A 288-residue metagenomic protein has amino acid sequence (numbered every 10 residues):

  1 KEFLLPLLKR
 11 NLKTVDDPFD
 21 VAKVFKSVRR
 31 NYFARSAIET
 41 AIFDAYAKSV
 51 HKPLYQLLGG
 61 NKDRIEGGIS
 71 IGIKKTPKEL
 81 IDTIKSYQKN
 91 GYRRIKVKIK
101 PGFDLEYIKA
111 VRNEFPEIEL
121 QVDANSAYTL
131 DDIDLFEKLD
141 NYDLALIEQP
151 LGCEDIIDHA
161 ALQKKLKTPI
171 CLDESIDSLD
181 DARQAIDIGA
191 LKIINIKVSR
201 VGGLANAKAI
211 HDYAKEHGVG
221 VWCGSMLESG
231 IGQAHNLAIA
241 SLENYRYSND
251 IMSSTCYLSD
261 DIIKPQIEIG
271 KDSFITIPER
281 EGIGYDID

Functional and structural regions predicted by a protein language model:
K1-V50: Metal- or metallocofactor-binding catalytic centers and their adjacent structured scaffolds across diverse enzyme
L5, E39-D44, K109-R112, E137 (+4 more regions): Predominant activation on well-ordered alpha-helical scaffold segments within soluble catalytic domains
I38, H51, I95, D123 (+6 more regions): Conserved, mostly hydrophobic/aromatic
T40, A45, V97, A124 (+3 more regions): Generic detector of well-ordered alpha-helical packing
K48-R64, I267-I269, I275-P278: N-terminal amphipathic alpha-helix/helix-capping segment at the start of soluble metabolic enzymes
Q56-L166: Metal-dependent enolase-superfamily TIM-barrel catalytic cores that perform enediolate-based chemistry
K96-K98, Q121, L146-E148, C171 (+3 more regions): Structured core elements
E154-C171, I176-F274: Shared catalytic-loop signature of beta/alpha-barrel
